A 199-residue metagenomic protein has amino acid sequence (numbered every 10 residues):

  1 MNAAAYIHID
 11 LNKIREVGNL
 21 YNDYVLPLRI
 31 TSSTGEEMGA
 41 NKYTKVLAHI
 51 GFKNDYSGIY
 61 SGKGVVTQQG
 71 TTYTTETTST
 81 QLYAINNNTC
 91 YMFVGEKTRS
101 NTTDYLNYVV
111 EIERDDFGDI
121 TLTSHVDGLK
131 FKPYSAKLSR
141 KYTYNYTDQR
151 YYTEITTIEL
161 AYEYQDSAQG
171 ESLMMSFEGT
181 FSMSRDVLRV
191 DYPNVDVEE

Functional and structural regions predicted by a protein language model:
M1-A3: Short proline/glycine- and polar residue-rich coil/turn motifs
Y6-E199: Intrinsically disordered, low-complexity regulatory regions in eukaryotic proteins
